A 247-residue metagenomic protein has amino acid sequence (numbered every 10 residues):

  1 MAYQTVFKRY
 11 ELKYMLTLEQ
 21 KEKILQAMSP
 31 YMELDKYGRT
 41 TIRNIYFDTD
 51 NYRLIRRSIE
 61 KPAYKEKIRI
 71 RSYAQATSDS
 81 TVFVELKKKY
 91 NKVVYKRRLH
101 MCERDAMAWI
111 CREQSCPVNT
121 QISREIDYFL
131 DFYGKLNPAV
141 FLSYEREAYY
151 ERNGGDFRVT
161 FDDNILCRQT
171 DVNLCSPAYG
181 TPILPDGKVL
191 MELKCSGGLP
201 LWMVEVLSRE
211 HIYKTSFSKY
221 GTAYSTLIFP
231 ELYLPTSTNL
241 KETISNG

Functional and structural regions predicted by a protein language model:
M1-G247: Phosphate-end processing signature that detects enzymes handling 5′-triphosphorylated RNA and polyphosphate
